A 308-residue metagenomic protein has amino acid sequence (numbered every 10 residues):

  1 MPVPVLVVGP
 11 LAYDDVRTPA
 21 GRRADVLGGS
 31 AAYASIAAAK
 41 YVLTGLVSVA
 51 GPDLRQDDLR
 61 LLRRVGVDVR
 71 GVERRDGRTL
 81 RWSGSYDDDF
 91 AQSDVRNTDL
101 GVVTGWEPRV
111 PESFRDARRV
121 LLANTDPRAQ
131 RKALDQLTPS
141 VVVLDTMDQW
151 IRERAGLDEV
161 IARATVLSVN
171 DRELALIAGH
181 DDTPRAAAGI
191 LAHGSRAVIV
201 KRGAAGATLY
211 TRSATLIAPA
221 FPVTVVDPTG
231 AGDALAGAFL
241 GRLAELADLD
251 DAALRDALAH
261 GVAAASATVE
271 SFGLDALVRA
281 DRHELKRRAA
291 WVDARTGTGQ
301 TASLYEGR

Functional and structural regions predicted by a protein language model:
M1-P2, D181-R308: Conserved phosphate-binding/catalytic region of the ribokinase-like
V3-A12, V143: Short, hydrophobic/glycine-enriched beta-strand segments
P4, Y13-D25, K40-L121, D135-T138 (+1 more regions): Conserved N-terminal subdomain of the carbohydrate kinase-like
G29-A39, L134: Histidine-anchored nucleotide/phosphate-binding helix
S35-T44, R242-A244: Alpha-helix C-terminal capping segments
I36, W82-S85, G206-Y210: Short beta-strand scaffold segments in enzyme catalytic cores
G51-D53, N124-A129, M147-R152: Short beta->alpha connector loops
K132, T138-V141, D148-I217: Conserved phosphate/ATP/ADP-binding segment of small-molecule kinases
